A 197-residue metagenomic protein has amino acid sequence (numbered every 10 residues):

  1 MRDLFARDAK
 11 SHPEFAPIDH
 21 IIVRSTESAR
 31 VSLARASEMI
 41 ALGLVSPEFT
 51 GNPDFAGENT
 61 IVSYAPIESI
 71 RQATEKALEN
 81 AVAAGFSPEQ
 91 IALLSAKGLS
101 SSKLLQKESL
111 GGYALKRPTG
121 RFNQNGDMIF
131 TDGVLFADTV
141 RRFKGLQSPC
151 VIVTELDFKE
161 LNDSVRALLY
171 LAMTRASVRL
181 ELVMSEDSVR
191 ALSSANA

Functional and structural regions predicted by a protein language model:
M1-H12, M39-I40, L44: Long, internal scaffold/assembly segments composed of regular secondary structure
F5, A9-A34, F49-A56, Y64-A197: Core RecA-like ATPase module of SF1/SF2 helicases and allied nucleic-acid translocases
I61: C-terminal, flexible cofactor-proximal segment of oxidoreductases
